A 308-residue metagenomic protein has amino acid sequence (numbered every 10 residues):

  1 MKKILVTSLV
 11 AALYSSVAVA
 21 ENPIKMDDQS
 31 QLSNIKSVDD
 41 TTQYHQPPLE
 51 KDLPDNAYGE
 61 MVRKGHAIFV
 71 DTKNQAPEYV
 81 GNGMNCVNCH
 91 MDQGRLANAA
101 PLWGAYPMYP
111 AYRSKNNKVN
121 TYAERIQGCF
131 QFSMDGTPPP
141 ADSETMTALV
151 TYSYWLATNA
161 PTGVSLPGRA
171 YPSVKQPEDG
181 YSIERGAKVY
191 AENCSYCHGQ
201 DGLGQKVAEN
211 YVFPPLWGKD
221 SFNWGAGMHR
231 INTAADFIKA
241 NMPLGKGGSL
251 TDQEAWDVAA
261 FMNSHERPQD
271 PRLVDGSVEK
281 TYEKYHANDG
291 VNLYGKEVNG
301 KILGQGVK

Functional and structural regions predicted by a protein language model:
K2-H66, T72, A111-I183, N292-K308: Post-cleavage N-terminal segment of exported redox proteins
D39-D40, G59-K64, I68, L96-P139 (+2 more regions): Extracytoplasmic electron-transfer domains, predominantly the class I c-type cytochrome c fold
A57-Q93, P177-F213, I231: Sequence/structural segment immediately N-terminal to covalent heme-attachment motifs in c-type and related
N74-G81, T137-D142, T162-L166, K246-Q253 (+1 more regions): Surface-exposed patches in mature extracellular/periplasmic domains of secreted proteins
Q75-P77, Q93-A99, L156-P161, Y196 (+1 more regions): Secretory-pathway/luminal and periplasmic proteins that interact with or process carbohydrate-rich
M84, N88, E144, A148-T151 (+1 more regions): Amphipathic alpha-helical interaction segments
V87-L96, Y154, C197-G204, W217 (+2 more regions): Detector for the c-type heme attachment site
Q269-L273, S277-K308: A cross-kingdom marker for long, charged
